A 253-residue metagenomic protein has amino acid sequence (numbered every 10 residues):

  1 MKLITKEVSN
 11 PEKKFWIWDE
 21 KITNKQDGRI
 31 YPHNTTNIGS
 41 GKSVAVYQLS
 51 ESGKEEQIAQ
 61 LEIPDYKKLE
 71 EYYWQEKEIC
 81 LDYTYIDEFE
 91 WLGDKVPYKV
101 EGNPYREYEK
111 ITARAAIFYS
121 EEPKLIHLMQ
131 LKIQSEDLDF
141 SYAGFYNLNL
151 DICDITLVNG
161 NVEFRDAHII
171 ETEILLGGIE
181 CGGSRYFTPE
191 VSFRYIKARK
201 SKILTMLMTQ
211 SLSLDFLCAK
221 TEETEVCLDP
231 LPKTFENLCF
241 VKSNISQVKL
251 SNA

Functional and structural regions predicted by a protein language model:
K6-S43, L49-A253: Tandem repeat scaffolds
